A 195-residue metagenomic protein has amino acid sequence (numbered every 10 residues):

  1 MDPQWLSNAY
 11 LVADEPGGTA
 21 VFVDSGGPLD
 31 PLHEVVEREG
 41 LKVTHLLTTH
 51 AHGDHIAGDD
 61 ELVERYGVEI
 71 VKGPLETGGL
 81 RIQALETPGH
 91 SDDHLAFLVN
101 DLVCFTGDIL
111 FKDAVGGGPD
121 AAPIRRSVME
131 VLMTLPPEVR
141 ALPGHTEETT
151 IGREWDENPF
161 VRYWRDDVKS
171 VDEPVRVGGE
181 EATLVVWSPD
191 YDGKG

Functional and structural regions predicted by a protein language model:
M1-E39, A96-G107, D113: Conserved beta-strand hairpin/beta-sheet module of binuclear metal-dependent hydrolase folds, prominently
L11, L75-V99, C104: Core dinuclear metal-dependent hydrolase active-site scaffold
F22-V23, T44-H52, V71-G73, E86-G89 (+3 more regions): Active-site neighborhood of phospho(di)ester-bond hydrolases with catalytic His/Asp-centered motifs
P28-D30, A51-A57, D92-H94, F111-A114 (+1 more regions): Active-site environment of divalent metal-dependent phosphoester hydrolases
L29-G73: Active-site metal-binding motif and surrounding structural segment of the metallo-beta-lactamase
R38-K42, T77-L80, L135: Glycine-rich phosphate-binding loop signature in dinucleotide/nucleotide-binding domains
F111-A121, D156-F160: Active-site-proximal segments of metal-dependent phosphoesterases and phosphodiesterases across multiple
R126-G195: Accessory terminal helices/loops
